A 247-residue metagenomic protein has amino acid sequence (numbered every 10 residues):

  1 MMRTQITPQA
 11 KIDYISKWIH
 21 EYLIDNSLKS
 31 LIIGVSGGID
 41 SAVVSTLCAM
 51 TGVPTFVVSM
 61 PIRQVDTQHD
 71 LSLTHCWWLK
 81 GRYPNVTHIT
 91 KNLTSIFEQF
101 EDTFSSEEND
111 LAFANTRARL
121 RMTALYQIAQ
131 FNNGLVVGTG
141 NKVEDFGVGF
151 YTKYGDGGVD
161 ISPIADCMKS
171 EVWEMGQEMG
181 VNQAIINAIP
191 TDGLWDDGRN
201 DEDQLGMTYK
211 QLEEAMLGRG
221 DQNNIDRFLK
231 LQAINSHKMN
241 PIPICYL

Functional and structural regions predicted by a protein language model:
M1-I33, T46-F56, R63-T67, T74-I96 (+5 more regions): ATP/NTP-dependent adenylation/nucleotidyl-transfer catalytic domains that generate, transfer, or process NMP-activated
G38: Conserved G/P- and acidic residue-centered "switch" motifs that form tight phosphate/ATP-binding loops in soluble
S41: Catalytic nucleophile loop
R117-R121: Active-site glycine-rich loop that binds ribose-phosphate moieties when present
